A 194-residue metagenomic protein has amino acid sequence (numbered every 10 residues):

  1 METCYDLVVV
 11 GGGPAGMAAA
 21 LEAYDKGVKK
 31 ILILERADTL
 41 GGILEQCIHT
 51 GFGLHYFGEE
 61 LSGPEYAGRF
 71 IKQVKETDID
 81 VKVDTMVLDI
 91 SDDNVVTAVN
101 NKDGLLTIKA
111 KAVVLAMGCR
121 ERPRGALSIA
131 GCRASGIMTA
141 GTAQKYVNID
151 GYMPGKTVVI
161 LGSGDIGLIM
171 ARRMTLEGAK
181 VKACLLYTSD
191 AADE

Functional and structural regions predicted by a protein language model:
M1-V10, G68-T157: FAD-binding core/adjacent interface of flavoenzyme oxidoreductases
L7-V28: N-terminal Rossmann-like FAD-binding beta1-loop-alpha1 element of flavoenzymes
V9, G13-A15, T39, C119-E121 (+1 more regions): Residue-level detector of alpha-helix initiation sites
V28-G42: Glycine-rich FAD pyrophosphate-binding loop
D38-E60: Conserved N-terminal glycine-rich FAD pyrophosphate-binding loop of Rossmann-like flavoproteins
Q144, D150-C184: Rossmann-like NAD(P)H-binding beta-loop-alpha module
Y187-A192: Conserved small/polar residues in nucleotide/adenosyl-binding loops
